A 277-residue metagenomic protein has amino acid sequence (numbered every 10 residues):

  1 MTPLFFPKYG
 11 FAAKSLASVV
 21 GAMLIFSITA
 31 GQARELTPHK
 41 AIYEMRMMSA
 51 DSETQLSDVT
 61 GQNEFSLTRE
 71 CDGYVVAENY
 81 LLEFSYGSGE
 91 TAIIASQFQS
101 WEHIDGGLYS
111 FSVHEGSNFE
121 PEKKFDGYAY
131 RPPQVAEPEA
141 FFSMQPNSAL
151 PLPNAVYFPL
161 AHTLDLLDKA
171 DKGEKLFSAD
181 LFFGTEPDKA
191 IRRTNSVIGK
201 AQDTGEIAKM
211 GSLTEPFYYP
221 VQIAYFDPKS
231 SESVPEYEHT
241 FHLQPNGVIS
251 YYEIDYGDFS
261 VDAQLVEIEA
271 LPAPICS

Functional and structural regions predicted by a protein language model:
M1-A13: N-terminal secretory signal peptides that target proteins for export/translocation
K14-S27: Bacterial N-terminal signal peptides
G31-T91: N-terminal cleavable signal peptides for secretion/export
R34-P38, S66-V75, W101-G107, S212-T214 (+1 more regions): A short, structured loop/turn motif at beta-sheet edges
M45, V76-E78, Y109-V113, S250-E253: Short hydrophobic/aromatic-rich beta-strand segments that constitute the beta-sheet cores of beta-sandwich/beta-barrel
D58-N63, I93-Q97, P121-F125, V234-E238: Short, surface-exposed coil-to-beta transition loops
E78-Y130: Hydrophobic/aromatic-rich structural module bridging two neighboring secondary-structure elements via a short loop
S112-S277: Mature, soluble, non-transmembrane domains
